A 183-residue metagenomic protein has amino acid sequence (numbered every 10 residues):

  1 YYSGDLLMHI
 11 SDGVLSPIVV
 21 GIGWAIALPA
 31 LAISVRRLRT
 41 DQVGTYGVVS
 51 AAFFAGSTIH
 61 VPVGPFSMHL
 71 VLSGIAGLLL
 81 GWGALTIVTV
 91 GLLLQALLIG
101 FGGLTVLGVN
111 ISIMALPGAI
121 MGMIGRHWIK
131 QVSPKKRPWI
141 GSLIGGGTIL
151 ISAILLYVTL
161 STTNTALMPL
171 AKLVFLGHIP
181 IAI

Functional and structural regions predicted by a protein language model:
Y1-I75: Hydrophobic transmembrane alpha-helices
P17-G21, V43-V48, L85-T89, L107-S112 (+3 more regions): Hydrophobic alpha-helical transmembrane segments
V20-A32, A52-G56, A119-G122, G145-Y157 (+1 more regions): Hydrophobic core segments of alpha-helical transmembrane domains in multi-pass membrane transport and ion-translocation
S50-F54, A84-A96: Small-polar-interrupted transmembrane alpha-helices in polytopic inner-membrane proteins
T58-S67, V90-M121: Interfacial aromatic-anchored transmembrane helix boundaries in multi-pass membrane proteins
A76-G83: Alpha-helix C-terminal capping segments
I111-Y157: Short helix-perturbing small/polar motifs within transmembrane alpha-helices
I140-L150, L167-I183: C-terminal transmembrane helix-loop-helix hairpin of multi-pass membrane proteins
